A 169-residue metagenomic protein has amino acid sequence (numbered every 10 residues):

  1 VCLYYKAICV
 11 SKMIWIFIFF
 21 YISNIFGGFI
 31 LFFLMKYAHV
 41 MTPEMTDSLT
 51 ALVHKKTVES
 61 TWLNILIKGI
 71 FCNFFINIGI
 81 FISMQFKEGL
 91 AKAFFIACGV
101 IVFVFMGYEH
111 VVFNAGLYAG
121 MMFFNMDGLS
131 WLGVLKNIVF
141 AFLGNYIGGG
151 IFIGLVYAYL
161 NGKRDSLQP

Functional and structural regions predicted by a protein language model:
V1-P169: Alpha-helical transmembrane segments and their helix-helix packing motifs
